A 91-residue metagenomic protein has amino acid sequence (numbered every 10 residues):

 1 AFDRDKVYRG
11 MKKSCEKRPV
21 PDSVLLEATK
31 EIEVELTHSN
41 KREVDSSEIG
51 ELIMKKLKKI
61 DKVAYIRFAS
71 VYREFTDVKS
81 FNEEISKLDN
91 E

Functional and structural regions predicted by a protein language model:
A1-E91: Long, C-terminal-biased catalytic regions of enzyme "large/alpha" subunits
